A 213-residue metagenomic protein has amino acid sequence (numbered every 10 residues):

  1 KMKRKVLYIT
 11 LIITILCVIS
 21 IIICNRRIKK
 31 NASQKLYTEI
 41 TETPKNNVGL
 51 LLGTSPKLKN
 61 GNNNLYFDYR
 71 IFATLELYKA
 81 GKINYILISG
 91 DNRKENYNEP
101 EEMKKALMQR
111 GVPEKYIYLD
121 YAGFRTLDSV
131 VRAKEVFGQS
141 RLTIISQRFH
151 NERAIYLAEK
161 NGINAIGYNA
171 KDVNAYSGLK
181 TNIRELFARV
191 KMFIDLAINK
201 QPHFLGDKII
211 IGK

Functional and structural regions predicted by a protein language model:
K1-Y8, K82, I211-K213: Short, Lys/Arg-enriched, disordered terminal segments
K3-I40: N-terminal type II signal-anchor transmembrane helix that functions as the membrane-insertion/stop-transfer segment
K3-L7, A175, L179, I183-L186: Structural motif marking the loop-to-transmembrane transition
N25-N182: A structural signal for short, hydrophobic/glycine-enriched beta-strand patches
N182-Q201: A transmembrane-helix-recognition feature enriched in membrane-embedded lipid enzymes and envelope glyco-/phospholipid
K200-K213: Short linear elements at protein peripheries
